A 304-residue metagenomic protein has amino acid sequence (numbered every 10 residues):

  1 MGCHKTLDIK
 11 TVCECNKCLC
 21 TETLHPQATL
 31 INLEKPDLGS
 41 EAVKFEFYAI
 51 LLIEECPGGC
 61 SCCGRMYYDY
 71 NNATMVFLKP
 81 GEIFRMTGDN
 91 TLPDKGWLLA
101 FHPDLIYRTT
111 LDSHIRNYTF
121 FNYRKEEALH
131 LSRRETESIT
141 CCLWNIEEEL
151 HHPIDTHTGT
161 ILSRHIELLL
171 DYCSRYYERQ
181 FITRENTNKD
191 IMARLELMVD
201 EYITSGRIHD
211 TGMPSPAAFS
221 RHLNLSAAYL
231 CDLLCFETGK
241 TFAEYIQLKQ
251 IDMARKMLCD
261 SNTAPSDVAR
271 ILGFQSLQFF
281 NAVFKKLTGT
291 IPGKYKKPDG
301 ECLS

Functional and structural regions predicted by a protein language model:
M1-D69: Generic protein-terminus/edge-of-domain signal
Y70-F84, A100-F101: Conserved metal-binding segment of the jelly-roll/cupin
D89-H152: A hydrophobic/aromatic-rich effector-binding and dimerization subdomain of bacterial HTH-type transcriptional regulators
E137-L197: An amphipathic alpha-helical interaction segment
S163, E185-L223, E244-T263: A short, Lys/Arg-enriched amphipathic alpha-helix from helix-turn-helix/homeodomain DNA-binding modules
L230, F279-F280, F284: Short hydrophobic/aromatic patch on the recognition helix
L234-K240, V283-Y295: A secondary-structure capping/hinge motif
F236-Q278, K297-S304: Terminal helix-turn-helix DNA-binding modules in bacterial transcription factors
